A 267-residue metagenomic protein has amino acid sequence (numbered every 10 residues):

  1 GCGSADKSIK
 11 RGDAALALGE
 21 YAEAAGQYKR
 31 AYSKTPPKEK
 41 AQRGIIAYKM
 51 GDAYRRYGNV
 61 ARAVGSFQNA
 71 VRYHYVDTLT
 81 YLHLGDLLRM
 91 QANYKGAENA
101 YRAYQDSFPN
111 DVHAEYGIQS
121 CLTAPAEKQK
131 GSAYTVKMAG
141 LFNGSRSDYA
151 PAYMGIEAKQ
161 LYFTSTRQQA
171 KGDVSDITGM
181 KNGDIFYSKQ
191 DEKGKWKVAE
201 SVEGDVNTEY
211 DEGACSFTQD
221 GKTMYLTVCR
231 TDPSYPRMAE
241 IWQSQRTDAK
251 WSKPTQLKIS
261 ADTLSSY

Functional and structural regions predicted by a protein language model:
L18, L79-Y267: Short, conserved micro-motifs composed of acidic
A31, N69-A70, A103-Y104: Canonical positions in the second alpha-helix
